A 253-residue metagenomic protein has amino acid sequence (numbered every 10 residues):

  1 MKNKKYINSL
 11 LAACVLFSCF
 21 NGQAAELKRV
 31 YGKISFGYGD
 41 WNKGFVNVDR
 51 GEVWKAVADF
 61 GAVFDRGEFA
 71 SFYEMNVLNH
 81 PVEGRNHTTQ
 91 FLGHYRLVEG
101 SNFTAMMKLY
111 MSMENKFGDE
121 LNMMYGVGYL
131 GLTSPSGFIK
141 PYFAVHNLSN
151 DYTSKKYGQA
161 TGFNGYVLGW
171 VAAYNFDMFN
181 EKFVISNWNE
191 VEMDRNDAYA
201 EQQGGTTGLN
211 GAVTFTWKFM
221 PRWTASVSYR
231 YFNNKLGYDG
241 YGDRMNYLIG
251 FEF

Functional and structural regions predicted by a protein language model:
M1-R29: Cleavable N-terminal export/targeting peptides
A24-N76: Short glycine/proline- and aromatic-enriched beta-strand/turn motifs that initiate or cap beta-hairpins
F36-N42, F64, M75-N79, L109-N115 (+5 more regions): Transmembrane beta-strands of outer-membrane beta-barrel pores
E52-A56, R85-T89, D119-Y125, A160-L168 (+2 more regions): Residues that define the transmembrane beta-barrel architecture of outer-membrane proteins
D59, L92-H94, G126-G131, G169-N175 (+2 more regions): Outer-membrane beta-barrel architecture
R66-S71, V98-M107, T133-P141, F176-S186 (+1 more regions): Repeated loop/turn-to-beta-strand initiation elements of outer-membrane beta-barrel proteins
H146-R222, F251-F253: Outer-membrane beta-barrel transmembrane domain signature
D243-F253: Outer-membrane beta-barrel "beta-signal"
